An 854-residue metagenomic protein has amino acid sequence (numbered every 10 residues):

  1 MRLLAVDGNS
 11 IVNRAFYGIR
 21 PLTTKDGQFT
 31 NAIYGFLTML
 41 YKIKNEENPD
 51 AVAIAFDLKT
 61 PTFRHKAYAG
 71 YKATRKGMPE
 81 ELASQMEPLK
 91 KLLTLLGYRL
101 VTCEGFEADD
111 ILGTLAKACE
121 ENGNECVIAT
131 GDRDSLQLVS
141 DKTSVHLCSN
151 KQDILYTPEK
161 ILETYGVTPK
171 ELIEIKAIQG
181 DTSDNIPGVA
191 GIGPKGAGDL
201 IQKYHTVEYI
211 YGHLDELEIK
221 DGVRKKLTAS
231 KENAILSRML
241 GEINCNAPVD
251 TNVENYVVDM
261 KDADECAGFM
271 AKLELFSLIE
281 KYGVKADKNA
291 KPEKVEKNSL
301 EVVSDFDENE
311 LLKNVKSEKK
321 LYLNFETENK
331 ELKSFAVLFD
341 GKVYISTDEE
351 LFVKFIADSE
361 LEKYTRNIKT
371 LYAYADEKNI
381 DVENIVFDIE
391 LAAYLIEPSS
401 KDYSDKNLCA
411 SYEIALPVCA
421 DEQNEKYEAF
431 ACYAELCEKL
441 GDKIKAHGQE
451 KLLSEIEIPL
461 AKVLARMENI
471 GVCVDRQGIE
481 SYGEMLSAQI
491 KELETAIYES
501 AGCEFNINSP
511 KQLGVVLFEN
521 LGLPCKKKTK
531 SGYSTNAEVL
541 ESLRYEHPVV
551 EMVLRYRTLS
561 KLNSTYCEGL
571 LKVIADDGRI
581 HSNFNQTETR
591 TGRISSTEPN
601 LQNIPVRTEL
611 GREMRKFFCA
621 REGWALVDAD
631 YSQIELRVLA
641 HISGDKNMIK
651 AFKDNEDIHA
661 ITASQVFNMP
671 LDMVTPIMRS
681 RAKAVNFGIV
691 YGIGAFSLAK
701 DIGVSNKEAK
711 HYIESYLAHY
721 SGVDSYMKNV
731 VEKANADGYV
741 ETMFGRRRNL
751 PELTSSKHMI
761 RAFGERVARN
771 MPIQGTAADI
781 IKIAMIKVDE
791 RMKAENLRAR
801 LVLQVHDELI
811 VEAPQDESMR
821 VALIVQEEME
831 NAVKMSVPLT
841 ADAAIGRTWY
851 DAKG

Functional and structural regions predicted by a protein language model:
L3-L4, G8, R14-A51, A69-G70 (+4 more regions): Conserved RNase H-like, two-metal-ion catalytic cores of nucleic-acid enzymes
A5-S10, T130-G131, S135-L136, S140 (+5 more regions): Conserved beta-strand -> loop -> alpha-helix junction used to position metal-binding or nucleic-acid-contacting
T23-T24, A73-V249: Extended two-metal-dependent nuclease catalytic cores across DNA- and RNA-processing enzymes
R99, L155-K176, S183, V295-N298 (+3 more regions): Active-site-proximal helix-loop-helix substrate-binding element of RNase H-like nuclease domains
S230-T347, K363, N407, S411 (+10 more regions): Conserved "right-hand" nucleotidyltransferase catalytic core of DNA-directed polymerases
L338-G341, E390-C419, Y427-C432, Q586-L671: Function-dense linear segments that define catalytic or interfacial modules in macromolecule-processing proteins
N469, C567, H581-S582, Q586-T589 (+2 more regions): Conserved catalytic core of nucleic-acid polymerases
A488-T495, E499-E551, A718-R766, N770-P772 (+1 more regions): C-terminal polymerase-core module
